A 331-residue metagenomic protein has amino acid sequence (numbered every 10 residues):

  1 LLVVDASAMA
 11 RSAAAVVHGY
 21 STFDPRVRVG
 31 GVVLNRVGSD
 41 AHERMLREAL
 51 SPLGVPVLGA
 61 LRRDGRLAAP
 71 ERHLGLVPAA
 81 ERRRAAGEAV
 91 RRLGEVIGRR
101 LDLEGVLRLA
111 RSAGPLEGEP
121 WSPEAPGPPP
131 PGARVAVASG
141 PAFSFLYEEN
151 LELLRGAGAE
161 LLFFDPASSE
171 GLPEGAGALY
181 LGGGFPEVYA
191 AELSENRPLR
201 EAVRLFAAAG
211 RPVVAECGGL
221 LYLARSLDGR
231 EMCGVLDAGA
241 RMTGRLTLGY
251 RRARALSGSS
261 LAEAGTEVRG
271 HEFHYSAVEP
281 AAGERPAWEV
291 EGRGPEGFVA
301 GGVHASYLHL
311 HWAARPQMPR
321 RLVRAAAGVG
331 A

Functional and structural regions predicted by a protein language model:
L1, P25-G31, G132-R134: Short, surface-exposed connector motifs at secondary-structure boundaries
L1-S7: Inter-motif core of Ras-like GTPase G domains
A10-G127: Internal gly/pro-rich beta-alpha loop/helix module that stabilizes soluble enzyme cofactors or their anionic handles
V17-Y20, R47-S51, N150-G156, A178 (+1 more regions): Short, solvent-exposed amphipathic alpha-helical segments in soluble enzyme and RNA/protein-processing domains
P128-P131, S144-G156, E160-L162, R245-R252 (+1 more regions): C-terminal and late-domain segments of enzyme folds
P131-A208: Phosphate-binding active sites in nucleotide-utilizing proteins
G140-F143, S168, F185-E187, L220-L221 (+5 more regions): Short, glycine-/Ser/Thr-/acidic-enriched flexible segments
P186-L261: Cysteine-nucleophile active-site neighborhood
